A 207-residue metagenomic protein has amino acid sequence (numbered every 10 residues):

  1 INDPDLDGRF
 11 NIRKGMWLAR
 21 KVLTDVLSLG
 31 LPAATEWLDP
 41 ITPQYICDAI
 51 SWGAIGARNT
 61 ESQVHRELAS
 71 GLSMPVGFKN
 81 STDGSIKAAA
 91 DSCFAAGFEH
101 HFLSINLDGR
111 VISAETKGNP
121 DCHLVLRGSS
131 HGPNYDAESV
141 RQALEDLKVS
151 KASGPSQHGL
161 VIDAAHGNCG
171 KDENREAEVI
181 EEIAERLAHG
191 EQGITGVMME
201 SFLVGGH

Functional and structural regions predicted by a protein language model:
I1-Q142, D146, H166-E182, R186 (+2 more regions): Active-site-facing alpha/beta catalytic cores
A143-P155: Redox- and metal-dependent alpha/beta enzyme cores, enriched for Fe-S-associated oxidoreductases and cofactor-handling
I162: Conserved, mostly hydrophobic/aromatic
